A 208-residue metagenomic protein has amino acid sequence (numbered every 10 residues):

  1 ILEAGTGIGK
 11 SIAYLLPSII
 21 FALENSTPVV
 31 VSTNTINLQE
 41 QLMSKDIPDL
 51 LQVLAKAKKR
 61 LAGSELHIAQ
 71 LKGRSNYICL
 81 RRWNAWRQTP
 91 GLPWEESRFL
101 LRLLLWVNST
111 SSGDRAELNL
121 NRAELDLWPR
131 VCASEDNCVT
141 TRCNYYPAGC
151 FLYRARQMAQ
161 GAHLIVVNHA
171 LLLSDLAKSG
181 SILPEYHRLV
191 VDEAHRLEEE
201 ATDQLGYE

Functional and structural regions predicted by a protein language model:
I1-E3, V30: Short hydrophobic/aromatic beta-strand immediately N-terminal to the Walker A/P-loop
A4, Y14, I20, N37-P48 (+3 more regions): Signature of the SF2 helicase/ATPase Hel1-core->accessory helical subdomain module
G7: Walker A (P-loop) phosphate-binding loop of P-loop NTPases
K10-S11: Conserved lysine of the Walker
I19-I20, N76: Residue-level marker of positions within ordered structural domains that often coincide with functionally constrained
S26-H163: A substrate-engagement module of RecA-like helicase motors
